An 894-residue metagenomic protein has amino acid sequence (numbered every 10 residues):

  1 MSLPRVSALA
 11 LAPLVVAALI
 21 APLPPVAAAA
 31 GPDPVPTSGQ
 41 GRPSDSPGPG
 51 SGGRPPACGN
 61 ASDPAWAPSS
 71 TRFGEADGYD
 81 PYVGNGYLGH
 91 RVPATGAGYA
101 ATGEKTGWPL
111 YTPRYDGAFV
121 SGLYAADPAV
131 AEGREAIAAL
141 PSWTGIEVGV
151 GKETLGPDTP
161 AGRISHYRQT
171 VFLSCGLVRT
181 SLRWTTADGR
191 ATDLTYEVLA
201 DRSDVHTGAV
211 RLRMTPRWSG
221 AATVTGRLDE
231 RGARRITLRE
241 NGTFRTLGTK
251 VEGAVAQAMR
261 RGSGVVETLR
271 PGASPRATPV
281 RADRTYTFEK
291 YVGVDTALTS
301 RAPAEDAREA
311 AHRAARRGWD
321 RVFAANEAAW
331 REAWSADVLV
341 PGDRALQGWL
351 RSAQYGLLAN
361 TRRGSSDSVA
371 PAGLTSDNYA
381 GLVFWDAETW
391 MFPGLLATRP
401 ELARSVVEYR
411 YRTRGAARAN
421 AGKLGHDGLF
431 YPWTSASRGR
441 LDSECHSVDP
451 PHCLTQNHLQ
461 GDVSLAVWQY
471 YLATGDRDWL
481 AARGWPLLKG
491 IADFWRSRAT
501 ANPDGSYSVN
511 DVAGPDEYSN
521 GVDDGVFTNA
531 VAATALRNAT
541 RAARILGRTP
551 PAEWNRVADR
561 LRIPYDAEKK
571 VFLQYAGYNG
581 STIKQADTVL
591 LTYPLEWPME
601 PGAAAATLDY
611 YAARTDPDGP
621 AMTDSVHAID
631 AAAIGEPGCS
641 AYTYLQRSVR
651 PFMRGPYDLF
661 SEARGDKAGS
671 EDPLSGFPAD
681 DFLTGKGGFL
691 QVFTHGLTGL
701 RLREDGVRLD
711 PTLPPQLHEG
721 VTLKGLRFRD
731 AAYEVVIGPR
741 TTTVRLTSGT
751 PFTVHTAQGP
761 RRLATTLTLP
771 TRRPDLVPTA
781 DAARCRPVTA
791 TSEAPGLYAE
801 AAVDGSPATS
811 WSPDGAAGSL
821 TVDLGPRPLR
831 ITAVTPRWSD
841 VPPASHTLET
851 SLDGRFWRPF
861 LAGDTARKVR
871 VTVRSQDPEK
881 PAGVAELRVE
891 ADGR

Functional and structural regions predicted by a protein language model:
M1-P32: Secretory targeting and sorting signals
G48-A380, P760-L763, L769-P774: Acidic/polar, glycine-enriched structural segments that form the non-catalytic walls/loops of the carbohydrate-binding
D127-D193, V448, D504, G638-T789: Non-catalytic C-terminal accessory modules of carbohydrate-active enzymes
P371-L382, G425-P451, S506-F527, V557 (+4 more regions): Carbohydrate-binding/catalytic loop surfaces
T375-V383, L429-W485, G490-W554, T742: The feature captures the catalytic groove of carbohydrate-active enzymes
V383-R414, D462-L465, L472-A473, A482 (+2 more regions): Active-site core of glycosidic bond-cleaving carbohydrate-active enzymes
P770-R830, R837-H846, T850-G854, E879 (+1 more regions): Disordered, acidic Ser/Thr/Pro-rich linker "stalks" and the adjacent N-terminal cap of the next globular domain
V871-E879: Short beta-strand-plus-loop segments that form exposed binding edges in beta-rich domains
